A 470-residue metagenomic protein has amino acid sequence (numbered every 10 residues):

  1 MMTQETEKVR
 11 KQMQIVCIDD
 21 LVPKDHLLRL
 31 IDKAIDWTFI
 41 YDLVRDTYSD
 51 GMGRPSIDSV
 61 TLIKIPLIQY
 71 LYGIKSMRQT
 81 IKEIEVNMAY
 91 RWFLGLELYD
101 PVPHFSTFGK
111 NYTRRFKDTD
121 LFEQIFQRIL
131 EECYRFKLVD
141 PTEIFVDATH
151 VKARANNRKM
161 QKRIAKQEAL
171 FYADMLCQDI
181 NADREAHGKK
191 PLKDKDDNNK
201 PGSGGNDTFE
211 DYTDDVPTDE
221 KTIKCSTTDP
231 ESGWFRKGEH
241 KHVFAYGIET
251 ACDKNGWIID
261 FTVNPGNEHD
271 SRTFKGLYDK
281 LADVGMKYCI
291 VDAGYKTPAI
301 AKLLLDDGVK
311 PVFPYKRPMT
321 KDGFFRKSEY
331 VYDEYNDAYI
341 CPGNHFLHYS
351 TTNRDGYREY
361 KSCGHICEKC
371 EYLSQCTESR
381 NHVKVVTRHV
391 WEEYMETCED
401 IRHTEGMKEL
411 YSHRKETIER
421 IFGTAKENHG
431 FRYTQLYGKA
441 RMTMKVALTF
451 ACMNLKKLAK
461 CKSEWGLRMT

Functional and structural regions predicted by a protein language model:
M1-R29: Hydrophobic alpha-helical membrane-insertion signals
Q4, G73-V86, L96-T470: Anion-binding and metal-coordination hotspots
Q4-K8, R54-S56, L98: A short, ordered amphipathic alpha-helix with a cationic face
K11, K24, W37, D58 (+2 more regions): Generic alpha-helical segment signature
C17, T61-L67, T107, N111 (+1 more regions): A general alpha-helix detector
K24-L67, Y72-G73: Basic, short loop/linker segments at the boundary and entry of helix-turn-helix/winged-helix-like folds
R91-G95: Short arginine-rich
